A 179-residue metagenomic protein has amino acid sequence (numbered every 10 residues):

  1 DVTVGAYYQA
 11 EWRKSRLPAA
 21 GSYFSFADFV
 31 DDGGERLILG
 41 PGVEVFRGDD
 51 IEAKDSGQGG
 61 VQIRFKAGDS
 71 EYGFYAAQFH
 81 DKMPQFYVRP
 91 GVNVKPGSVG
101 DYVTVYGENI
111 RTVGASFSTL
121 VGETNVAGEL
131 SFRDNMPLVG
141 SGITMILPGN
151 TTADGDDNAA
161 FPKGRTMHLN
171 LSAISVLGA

Functional and structural regions predicted by a protein language model:
D1, D55-G59, N109-V113, K163-L169: Residues that define the transmembrane beta-barrel architecture of outer-membrane proteins
D1, V61-F65, F74, A115-T119 (+2 more regions): Residues on the lipid-exposed face of transmembrane beta-strands in outer-membrane beta-barrel proteins
D1-V61: Internal, well-ordered domain-core segments that constitute the primary functional module of diverse proteins
V2-V4, D69-Y72, E123-A127, A179: Repeated loop/turn-to-beta-strand initiation elements of outer-membrane beta-barrel proteins
Y8-K14, A67, A76-K82, V121-E123 (+2 more regions): Transmembrane beta-strands of outer-membrane beta-barrel pores
L17-Y23, P84-G91, L138-M145: Outer-membrane beta-barrel translocator domains and adjoining extracellular loop/strand segments of Gram-negative
V45-D49, V99-V103, T152-P162: Extracellular loop and loop/strand-boundary signature of outer-membrane beta-barrel proteins
G164, N170-A179: Substrate-recognition/cap regions that form aromatic- and gly/pro-loop-enriched pockets for small-molecule ligands
